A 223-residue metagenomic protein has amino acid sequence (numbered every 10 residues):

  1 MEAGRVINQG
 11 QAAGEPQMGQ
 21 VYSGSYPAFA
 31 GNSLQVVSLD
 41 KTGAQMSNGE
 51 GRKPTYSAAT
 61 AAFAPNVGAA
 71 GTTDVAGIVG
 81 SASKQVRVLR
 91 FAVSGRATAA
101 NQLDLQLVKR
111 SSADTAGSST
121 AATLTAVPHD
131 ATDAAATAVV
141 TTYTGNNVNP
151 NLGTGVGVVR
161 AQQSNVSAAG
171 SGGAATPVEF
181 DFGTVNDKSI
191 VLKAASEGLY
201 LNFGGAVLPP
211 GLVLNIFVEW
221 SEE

Functional and structural regions predicted by a protein language model:
M1-D130, T137-T176, Y200-L201, G205-E223: Extended, low-complexity segments enriched in Ser/Thr/Gly and acidic residues that occur primarily in surface-exposed
S171-S196, G204: Beta-sandwich interaction modules
